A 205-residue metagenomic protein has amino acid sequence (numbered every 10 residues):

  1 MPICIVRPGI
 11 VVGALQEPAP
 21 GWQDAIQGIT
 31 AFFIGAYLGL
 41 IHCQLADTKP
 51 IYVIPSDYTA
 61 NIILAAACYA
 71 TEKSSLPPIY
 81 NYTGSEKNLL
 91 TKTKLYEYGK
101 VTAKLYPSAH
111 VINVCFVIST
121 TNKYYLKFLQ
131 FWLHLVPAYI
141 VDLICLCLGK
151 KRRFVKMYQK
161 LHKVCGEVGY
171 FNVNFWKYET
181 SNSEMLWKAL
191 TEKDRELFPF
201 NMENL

Functional and structural regions predicted by a protein language model:
M1-E72, L95-A103: NAD(P)-dependent short-chain dehydrogenase/reductase
M1-P2, N172-L186: Extended amphipathic secondary-structure runs
G9-V11, K160, E167-Y170, F175-K177 (+1 more regions): Residue-level preference for alpha-helix termini and adjacent loops
A25, I51, K87, N174-F175: Generic detector of ordered secondary-structure context
L45-Y52, C165-N174, N201: Active-site rim elements
V53-D57, L90, Y178: Residue-level signal for the nucleotide or nucleotide-sugar donor/cofactor binding architecture
A66-V164, E179-A189, K193-F200: Mid/C-terminal beta-alpha module of Rossmann-like enzyme folds, strongest in SDR-family dehydrogenases/epimerases
